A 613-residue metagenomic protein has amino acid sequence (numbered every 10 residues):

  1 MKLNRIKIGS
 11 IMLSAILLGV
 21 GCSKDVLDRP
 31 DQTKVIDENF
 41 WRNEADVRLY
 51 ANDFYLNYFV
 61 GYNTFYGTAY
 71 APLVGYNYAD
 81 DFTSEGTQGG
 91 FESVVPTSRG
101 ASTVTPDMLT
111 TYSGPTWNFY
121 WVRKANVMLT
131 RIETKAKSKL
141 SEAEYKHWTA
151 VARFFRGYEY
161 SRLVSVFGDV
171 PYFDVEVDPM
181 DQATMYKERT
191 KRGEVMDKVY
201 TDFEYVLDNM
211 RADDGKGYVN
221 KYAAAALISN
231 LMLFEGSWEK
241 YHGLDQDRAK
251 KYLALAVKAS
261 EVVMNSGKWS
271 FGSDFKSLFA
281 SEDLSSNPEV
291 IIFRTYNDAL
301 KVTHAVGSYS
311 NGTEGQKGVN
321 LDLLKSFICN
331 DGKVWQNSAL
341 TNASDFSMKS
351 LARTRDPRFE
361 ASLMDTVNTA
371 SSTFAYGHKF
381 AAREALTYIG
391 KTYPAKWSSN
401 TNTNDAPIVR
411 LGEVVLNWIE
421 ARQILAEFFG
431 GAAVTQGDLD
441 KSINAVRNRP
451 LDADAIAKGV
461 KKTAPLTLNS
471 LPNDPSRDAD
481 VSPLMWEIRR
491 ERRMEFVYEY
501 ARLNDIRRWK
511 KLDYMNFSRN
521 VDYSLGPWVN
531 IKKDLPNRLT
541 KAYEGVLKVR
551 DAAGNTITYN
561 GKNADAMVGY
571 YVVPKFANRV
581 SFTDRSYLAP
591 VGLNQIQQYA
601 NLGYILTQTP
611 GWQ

Functional and structural regions predicted by a protein language model:
M1-Q32, D505: Bacterial Sec-dependent N-terminal signal peptides
V20-S23, N118-W121, K198, A280-I328 (+2 more regions): Long, intrinsically disordered, low-complexity segments
S23-V95, V170, M196, Y200 (+4 more regions): An aromatic- and glycine-enriched ligand-binding surface/loop that stacks and positions planar moieties
E44, R48-N52, L56-Y66, T87-F167 (+7 more regions): Conserved, well-structured interaction surfaces
V164-S165, P171, D214, F234-G243 (+1 more regions): Short coil/turn linking the two alpha-helices of tandem helical-hairpin repeats
A352-N448, G592, G611-Q613: C-terminal substrate/ligand-recognition segments
